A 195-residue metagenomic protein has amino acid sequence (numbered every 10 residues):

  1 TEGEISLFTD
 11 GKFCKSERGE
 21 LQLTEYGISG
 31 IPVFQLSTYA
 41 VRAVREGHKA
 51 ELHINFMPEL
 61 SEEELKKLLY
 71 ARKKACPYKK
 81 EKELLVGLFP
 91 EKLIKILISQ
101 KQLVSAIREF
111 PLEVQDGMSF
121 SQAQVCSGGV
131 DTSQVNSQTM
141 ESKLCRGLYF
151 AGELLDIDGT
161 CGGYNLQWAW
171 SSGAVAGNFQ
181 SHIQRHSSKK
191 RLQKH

Functional and structural regions predicted by a protein language model:
E4-A151, Q167, S181-R185, R191: Residue-level recognition of phosphate/Mg2+-coordinating polar/acidic sites in nucleotide-handling active sites
L154: Active-site metal-binding loops of divalent metal-dependent hydrolases
I157-I183: A conserved FAD-binding loop/helix module that cradles the flavin
Q193-H195: Long, low-complexity, intrinsically disordered segments
